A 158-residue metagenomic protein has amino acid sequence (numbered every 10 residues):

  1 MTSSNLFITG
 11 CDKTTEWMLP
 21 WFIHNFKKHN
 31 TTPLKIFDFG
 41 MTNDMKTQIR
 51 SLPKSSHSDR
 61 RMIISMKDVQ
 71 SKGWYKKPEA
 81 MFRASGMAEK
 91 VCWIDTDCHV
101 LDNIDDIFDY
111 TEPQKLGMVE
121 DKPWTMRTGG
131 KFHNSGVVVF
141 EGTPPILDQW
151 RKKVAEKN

Functional and structural regions predicted by a protein language model:
M1-N158: Glycosyltransferase catalytic domains, chiefly GT-A lineage
